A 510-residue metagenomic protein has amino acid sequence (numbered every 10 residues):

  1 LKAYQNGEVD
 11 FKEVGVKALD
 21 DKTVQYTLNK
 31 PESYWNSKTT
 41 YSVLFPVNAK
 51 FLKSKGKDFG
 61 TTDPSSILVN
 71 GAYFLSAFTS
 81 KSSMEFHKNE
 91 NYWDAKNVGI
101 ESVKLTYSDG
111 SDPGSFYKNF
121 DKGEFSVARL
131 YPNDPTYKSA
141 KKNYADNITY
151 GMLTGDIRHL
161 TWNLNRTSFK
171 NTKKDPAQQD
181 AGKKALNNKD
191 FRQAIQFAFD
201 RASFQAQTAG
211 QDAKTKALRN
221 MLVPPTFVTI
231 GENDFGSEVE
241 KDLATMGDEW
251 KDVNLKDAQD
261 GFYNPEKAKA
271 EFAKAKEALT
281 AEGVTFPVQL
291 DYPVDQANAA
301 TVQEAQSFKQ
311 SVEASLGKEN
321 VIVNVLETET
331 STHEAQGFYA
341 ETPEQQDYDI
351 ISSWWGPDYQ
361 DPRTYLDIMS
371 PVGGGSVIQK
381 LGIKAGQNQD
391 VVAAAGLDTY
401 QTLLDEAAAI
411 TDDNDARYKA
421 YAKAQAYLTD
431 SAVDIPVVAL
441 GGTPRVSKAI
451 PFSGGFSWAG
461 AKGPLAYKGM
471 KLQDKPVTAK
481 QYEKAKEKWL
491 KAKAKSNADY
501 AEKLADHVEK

Functional and structural regions predicted by a protein language model:
K2, V9-K12, K22, L28-T106 (+2 more regions): Gly/Pro-rich hinge or "lid" segments in bacterial periplasmic/extracellular proteins
V24-Q25, G71-F74, M84-E85, I100-Y107 (+3 more regions): Short, well-ordered beta-strand elements
S33, S37-K38, A206-A209, K274-A297 (+2 more regions): Bilobed periplasmic-binding protein-like "clamshell/Venus-flytrap" ligand-binding domains
S33-P46, T161, K170-D175, R445-Q473: A structural "hinge/loop" feature
S76-H87, T106-K174, A202, A206-Q211: Extracellular/periplasmic solute-recognition and catalytic clefts
K118-F125, N147, S311-L381, A420 (+1 more regions): Periplasmic binding protein-like
G182-A314, Q481-E509: Append "and occasionally in soluble cytosolic enzymes with long acidic Gly/Pro-rich linkers
S370, K380-I383, V446-K510: Long beta-strand-rich cores associated with HINT superfamily self-processing modules
